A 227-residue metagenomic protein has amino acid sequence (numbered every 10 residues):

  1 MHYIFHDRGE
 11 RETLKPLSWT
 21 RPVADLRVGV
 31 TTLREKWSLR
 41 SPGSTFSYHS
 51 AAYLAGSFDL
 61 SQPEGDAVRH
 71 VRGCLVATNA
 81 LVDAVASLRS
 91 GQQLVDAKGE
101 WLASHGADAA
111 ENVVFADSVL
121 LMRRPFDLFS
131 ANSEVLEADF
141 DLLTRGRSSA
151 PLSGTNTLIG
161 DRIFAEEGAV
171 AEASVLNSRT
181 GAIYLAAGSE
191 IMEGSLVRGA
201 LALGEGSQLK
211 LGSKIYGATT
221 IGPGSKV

Functional and structural regions predicted by a protein language model:
M1-D161, G168: Terminal amphipathic alpha-helical/low-complexity segments used for targeting or macromolecular assembly
P151-V227: Structural signal for interior beta-strand "rungs" in well-ordered beta-sheet cores of soluble enzyme domains
